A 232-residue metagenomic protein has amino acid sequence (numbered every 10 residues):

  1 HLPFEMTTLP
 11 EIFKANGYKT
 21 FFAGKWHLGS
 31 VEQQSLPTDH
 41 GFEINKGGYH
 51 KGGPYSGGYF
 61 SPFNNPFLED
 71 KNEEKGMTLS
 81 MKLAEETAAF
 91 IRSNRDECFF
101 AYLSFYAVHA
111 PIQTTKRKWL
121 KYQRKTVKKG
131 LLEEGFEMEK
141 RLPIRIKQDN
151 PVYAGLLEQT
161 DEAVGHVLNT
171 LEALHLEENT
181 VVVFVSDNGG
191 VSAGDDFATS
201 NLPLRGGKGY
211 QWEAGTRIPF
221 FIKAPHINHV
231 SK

Functional and structural regions predicted by a protein language model:
H1-H27: Long, well-ordered early-domain segments
L28, E32, I44-K232: Active-site-proximal cap/lid insertion segments
P37-G41: Short, hinge-like loop/turn segments at secondary-structure boundaries
